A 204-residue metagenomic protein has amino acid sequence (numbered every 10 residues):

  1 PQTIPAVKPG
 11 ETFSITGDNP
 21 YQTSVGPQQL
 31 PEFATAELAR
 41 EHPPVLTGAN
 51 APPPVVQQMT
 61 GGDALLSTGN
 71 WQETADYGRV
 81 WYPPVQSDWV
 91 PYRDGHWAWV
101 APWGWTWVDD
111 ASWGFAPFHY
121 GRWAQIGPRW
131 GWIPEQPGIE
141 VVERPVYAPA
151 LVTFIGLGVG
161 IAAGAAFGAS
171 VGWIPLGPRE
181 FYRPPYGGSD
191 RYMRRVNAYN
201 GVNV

Functional and structural regions predicted by a protein language model:
P1-Q2, P9: Glycine- and acidic-residue-biased ligand/ion/polar-headgroup-sensing regions
S14-S87, P91-V204: Low-complexity, repeat-rich tail regions
